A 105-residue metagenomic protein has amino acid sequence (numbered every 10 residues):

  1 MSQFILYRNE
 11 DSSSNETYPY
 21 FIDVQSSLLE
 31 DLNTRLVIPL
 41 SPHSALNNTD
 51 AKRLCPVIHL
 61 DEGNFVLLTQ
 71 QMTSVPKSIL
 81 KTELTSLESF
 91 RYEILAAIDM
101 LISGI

Functional and structural regions predicted by a protein language model:
M1, N15, E88-Y92: A generic "functional-site adjacency" signal
M1-Q3, I105: Intrinsically disordered, low-complexity and often Lys/Arg-enriched segments
Q3-L6, S14-V57: Compact nucleic-acid interaction/catalytic patches
S12, S26, M100-S103: Residue-level marker of positions within ordered structural domains that often coincide with functionally constrained
S13, H43-S44, N64, T73: Residues that cap or initiate secondary-structure elements
I58-I105: C-terminal terminal-subdomain/extension
